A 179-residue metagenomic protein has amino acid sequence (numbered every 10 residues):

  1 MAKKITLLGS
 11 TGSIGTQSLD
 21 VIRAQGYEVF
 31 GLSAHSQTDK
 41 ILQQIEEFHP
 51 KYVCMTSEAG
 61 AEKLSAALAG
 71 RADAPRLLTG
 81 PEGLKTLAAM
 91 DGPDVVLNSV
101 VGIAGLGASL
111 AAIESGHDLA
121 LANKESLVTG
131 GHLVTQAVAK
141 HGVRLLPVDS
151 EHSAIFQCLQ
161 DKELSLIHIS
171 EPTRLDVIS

Functional and structural regions predicted by a protein language model:
M1-V53: N-terminal Rossmann-like dinucleotide-binding module
T11, I45, V96, G116 (+1 more regions): Residue-level signal for inorganic ion chemistry
F30-A34, D39-G70, P75-R76, P81-E82: Glycine-rich nucleotide/cofactor/substrate-binding loop typically near the N-terminus or early in the first domain
T79-A111: Beta-loop-alpha module in the N-terminal Rossmann-like domain of NAD(P)-dependent dehydrogenases, especially those
V100, I113, H117-V128: ADP-ribose/adenylate-binding Rossmann-like module
L106-L110, K124-V143: Rossmann-fold NAD(P)-binding glycine/threonine-rich loop
L133-L146, E151, L159-L166: Basic phosphate/pyrophosphate-binding loop/patch that engages nucleotide-derived ligands
I167-S179: Single conserved hydrophobic/aromatic residue that forms the stacking wall/gate of nucleotide- or nucleobase-binding
